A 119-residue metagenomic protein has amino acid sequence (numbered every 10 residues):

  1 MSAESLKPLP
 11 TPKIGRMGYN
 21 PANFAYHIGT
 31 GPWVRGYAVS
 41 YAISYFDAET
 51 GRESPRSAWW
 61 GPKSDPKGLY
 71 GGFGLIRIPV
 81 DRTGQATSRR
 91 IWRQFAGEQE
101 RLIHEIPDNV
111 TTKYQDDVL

Functional and structural regions predicted by a protein language model:
M1-L119: Disordered, low-complexity "stalk" and linker segments at domain junctions of extracellular and cell-surface proteins
